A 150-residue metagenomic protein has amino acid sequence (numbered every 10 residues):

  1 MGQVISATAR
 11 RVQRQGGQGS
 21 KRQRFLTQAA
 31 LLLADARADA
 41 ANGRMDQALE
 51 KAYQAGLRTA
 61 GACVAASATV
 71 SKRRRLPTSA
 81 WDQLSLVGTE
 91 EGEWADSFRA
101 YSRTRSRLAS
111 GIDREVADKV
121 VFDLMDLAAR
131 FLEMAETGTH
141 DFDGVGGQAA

Functional and structural regions predicted by a protein language model:
M1-A150: Terminal alpha-helical segments
